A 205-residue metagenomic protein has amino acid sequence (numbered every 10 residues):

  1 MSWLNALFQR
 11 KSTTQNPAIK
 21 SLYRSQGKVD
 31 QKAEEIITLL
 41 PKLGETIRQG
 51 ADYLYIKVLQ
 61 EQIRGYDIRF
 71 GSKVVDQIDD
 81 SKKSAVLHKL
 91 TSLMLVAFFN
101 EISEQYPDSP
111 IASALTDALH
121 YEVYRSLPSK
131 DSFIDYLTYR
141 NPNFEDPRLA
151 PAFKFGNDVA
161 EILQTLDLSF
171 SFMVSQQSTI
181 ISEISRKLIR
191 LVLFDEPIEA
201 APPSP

Functional and structural regions predicted by a protein language model:
M1, D80-S81, P203: N-terminal entry module detector
M1-R24: Low-complexity, charge- and small-residue-enriched intrinsically disordered regions
N16-K20, A200-P205: The feature captures two recurrent sequence modes
Y23-G71: Charged alpha-helical initiation segments
G27, P41, T46-K57, S113-R190 (+2 more regions): Polybasic, proline/glycine-rich intrinsically disordered low-complexity segments
D30-A33, I37, S81-S92, S109 (+1 more regions): Alpha-solenoid helical-repeat scaffolds
I56-Y106: N-terminal interaction modules that seed assembly of large macromolecular complexes
E104-T116: Short acidic alpha-helical/loop segments enriched in Asp/Glu that coordinate divalent cations
